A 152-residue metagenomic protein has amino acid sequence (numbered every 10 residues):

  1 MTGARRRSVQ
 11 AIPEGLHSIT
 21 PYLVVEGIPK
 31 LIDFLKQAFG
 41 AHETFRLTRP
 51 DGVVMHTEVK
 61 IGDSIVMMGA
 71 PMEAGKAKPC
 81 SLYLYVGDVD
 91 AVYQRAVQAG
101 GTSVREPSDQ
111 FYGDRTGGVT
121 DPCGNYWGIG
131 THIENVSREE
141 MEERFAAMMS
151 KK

Functional and structural regions predicted by a protein language model:
M1-E14, M68, Y93-K152: Vicinal oxygen chelate
A11-L16, Y22-V66: Core segments of cupin and vicinal oxygen chelate
S18-E26, H56-K60, P71-V97, R115-T120: Vicinal oxygen chelate
V24, K36, A41, L47 (+5 more regions): Intrinsically disordered, low-complexity regions enriched in small/polar residues
R49-G52, A74, Q110-F111: A short beta-turn/loop motif at secondary-structure boundaries
